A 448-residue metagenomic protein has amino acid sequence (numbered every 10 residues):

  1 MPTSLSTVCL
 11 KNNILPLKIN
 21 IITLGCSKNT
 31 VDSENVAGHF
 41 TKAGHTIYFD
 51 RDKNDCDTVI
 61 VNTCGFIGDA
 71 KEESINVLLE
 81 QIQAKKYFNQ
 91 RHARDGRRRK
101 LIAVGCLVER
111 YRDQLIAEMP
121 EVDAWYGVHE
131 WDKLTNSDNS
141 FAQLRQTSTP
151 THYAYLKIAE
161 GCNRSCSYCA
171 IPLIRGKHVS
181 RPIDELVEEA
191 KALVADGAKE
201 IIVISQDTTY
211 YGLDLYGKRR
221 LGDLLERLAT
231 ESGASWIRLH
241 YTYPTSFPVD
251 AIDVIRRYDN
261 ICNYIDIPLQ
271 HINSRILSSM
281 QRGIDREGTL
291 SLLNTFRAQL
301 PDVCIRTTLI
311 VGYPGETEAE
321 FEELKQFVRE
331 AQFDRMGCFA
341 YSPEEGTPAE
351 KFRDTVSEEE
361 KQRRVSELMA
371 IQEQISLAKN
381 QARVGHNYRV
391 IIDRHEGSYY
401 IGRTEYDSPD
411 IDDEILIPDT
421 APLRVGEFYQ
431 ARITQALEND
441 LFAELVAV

Functional and structural regions predicted by a protein language model:
S4-Y211, D250, I265, E287-A298 (+4 more regions): Proteins enriched for Cys/Gly/acidic motifs involved in redox and nucleic-acid/cofactor modification
L5, K351-V448: Terminal RNA-binding accessory module
C26, G212-A229, G233, S279-M280 (+1 more regions): Radical SAM enzyme [4Fe-4S]-AdoMet core and its adjacent flexible, acidic and glycine-rich loops/tails across
R98-G105, R110, A195-A319, R329-E330: Conserved SAM/AdoMet-binding glycine-rich loop
M119-P120, R219-L221, I255-R256, L324 (+1 more regions): Short, hinge-like loop/turn segments at secondary-structure boundaries
D132, R164, T209, S274-R275 (+2 more regions): Glycine-centered loop/turn positions within well-structured domains that cap or flank conserved ligand/cofactor-binding
C166, L186, V203, L239 (+7 more regions): Conserved, mostly hydrophobic/aromatic
